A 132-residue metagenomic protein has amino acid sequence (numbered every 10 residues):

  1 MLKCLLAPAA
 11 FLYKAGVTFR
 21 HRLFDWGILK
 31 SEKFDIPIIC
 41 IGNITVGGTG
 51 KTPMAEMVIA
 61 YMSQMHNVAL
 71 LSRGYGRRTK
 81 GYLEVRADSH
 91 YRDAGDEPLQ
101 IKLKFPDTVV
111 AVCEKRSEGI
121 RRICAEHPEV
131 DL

Functional and structural regions predicted by a protein language model:
M1-G16: Charged, amphipathic alpha-helical linker segments immediately N-terminal to NTP-binding catalytic cores
L12, T52, I101: Residue-level signal for inorganic ion chemistry
F19-F24, V112-K115: Short gly/ser/thr-rich secondary-structure transition/capping motifs
H21-A87: Walker A (P-loop) phosphate-binding motif
A60, L99, E118-R121: Active-site phosphate/pyrophosphate- and oxyanion-stabilizing loops and adjacent acidic/basic residues in soluble
V85-H90, E126-V130: Short, hinge-like loop/turn segments at secondary-structure boundaries
D88-E114: Nucleotide-state-sensitive switch-loop elements of NTP-binding domains
V109-L132: Phosphate-binding/switch loop-helix module in NTP-utilizing enzymes
